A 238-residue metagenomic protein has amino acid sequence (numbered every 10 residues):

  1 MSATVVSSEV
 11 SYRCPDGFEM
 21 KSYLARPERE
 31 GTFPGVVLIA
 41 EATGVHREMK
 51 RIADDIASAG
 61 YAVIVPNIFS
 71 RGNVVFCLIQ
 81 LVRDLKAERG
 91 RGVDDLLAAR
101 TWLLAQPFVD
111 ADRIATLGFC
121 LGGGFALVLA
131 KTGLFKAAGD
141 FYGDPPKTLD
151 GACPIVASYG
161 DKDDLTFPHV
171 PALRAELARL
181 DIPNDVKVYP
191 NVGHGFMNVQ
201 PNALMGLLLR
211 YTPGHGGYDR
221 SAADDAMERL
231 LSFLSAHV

Functional and structural regions predicted by a protein language model:
E9-F108, V199-G216: Serine-hydrolase catalytic machinery in alpha/beta-hydrolase-like enzymes
I52, F167-L177, P201: Short alpha-helix in the alpha/beta-hydrolase fold that links the catalytic acid
L97-C153: Primarily recognizes the serine-hydrolase "nucleophile elbow" in alpha/beta-hydrolase and SGNH/GDSL folds
P146-C153, D163, D219, E228: Conserved serine/cysteine hydrolase catalytic core
D150-I155, L180-P183: Short, proline-enriched alpha-helix->beta-strand connector loops that line the catalytic pocket of alpha/beta-hydrolase
A157-Y159, Y189: Short beta-strand/loop motif that positions the catalytic acidic residue of the alpha/beta-hydrolase fold
D161-F167, H194-G195: Acidic catalytic loop of the alpha/beta-hydrolase fold
P183-V238: C-terminal catalytic histidine-bearing segment of alpha/beta-hydrolase fold enzymes
